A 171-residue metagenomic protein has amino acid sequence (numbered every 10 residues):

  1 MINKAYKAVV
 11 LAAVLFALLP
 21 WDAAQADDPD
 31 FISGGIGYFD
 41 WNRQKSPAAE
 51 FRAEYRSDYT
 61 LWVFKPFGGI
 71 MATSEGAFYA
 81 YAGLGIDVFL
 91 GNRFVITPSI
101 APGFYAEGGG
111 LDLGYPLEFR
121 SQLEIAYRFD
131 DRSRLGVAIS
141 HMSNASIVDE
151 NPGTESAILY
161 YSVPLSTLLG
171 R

Functional and structural regions predicted by a protein language model:
M1-D28, L168-R171: Cleavable N-terminal export/targeting peptides
D30-I32, T60-K65, N92-I96, D131-V137 (+1 more regions): Repeated loop/turn-to-beta-strand initiation elements of outer-membrane beta-barrel proteins
F31-D40, V63-S74, I96-A106, V137-S143: Transmembrane beta-strand segments that form the barrel wall of outer-membrane beta-barrel proteins
F39-A49, M71-Y81, G108-P116, S146-T154: Solvent-exposed loop/turn segments connecting transmembrane beta-strands in outer-membrane beta-barrel proteins
A49, P152-R171: Outer-membrane beta-barrel "beta-signal"
F51-Y55, A82-L84, L123, L159: Membrane-embedded beta-strands of outer-membrane beta-barrel proteins, especially the hydrophobic/small aromatic
Y55-Y59, I86-V88, Y127, H141 (+1 more regions): Residue-level signature of outer-membrane beta-barrel architecture
I96-E124: Mid-chain, well-packed structural core segment of small domains
